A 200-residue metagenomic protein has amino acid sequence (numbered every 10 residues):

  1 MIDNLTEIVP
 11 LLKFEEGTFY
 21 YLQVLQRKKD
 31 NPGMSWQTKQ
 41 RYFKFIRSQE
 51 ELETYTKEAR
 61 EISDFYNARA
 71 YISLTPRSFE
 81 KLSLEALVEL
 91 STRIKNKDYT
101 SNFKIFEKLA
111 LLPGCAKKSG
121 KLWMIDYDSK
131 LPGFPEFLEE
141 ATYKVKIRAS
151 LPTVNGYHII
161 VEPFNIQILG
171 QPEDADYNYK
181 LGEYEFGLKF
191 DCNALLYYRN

Functional and structural regions predicted by a protein language model:
M1-T153, F164-I166, G170-P172, C192-N200: Signature for HUH/AEP ssDNA processing cores
G156-E162: Catalytic nucleophile-His microenvironment captured as a short glycine-rich beta-strand/loop that brackets
Y177-N200: C-terminal polymerase-core module
